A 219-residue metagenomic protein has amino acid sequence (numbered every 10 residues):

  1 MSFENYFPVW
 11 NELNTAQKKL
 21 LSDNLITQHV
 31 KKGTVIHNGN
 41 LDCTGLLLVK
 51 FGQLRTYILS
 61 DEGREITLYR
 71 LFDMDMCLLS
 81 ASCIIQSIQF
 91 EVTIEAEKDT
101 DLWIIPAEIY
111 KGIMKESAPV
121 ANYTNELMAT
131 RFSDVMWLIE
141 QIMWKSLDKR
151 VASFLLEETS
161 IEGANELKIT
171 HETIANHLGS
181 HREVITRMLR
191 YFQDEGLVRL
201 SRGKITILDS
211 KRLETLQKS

Functional and structural regions predicted by a protein language model:
M1-K31, L71, A81-I85: Cyclic nucleotide-binding regulatory module and flanking cytosolic helices
G33, T44-Y57, F72-M74: Glycine- and acidic-residue-biased ligand/ion/polar-headgroup-sensing regions
I36-L41: Short phosphate-coordinating micro-motif centered on Lys-Gly-acidic
D61-L68: Short alpha-helix-to-loop micro-motif enriched in aromatics/charged/Gly
Y69-N125: Cyclic-nucleotide recognition modules
E97-K98, K115-S180: Polybasic "coupling" helices that flank or enter modular domains
L147, L156-S219: Phosphate-/nucleic-acid-contacting segments
